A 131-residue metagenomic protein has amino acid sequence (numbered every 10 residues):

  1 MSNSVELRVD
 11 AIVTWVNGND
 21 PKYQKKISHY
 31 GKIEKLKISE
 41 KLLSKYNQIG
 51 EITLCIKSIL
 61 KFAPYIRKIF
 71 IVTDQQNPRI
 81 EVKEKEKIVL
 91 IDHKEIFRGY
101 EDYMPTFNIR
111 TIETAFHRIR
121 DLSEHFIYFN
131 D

Functional and structural regions predicted by a protein language model:
M1-G50: N-proximal low-complexity "stem/linker" segments adjacent to membrane-targeting elements
D10-I12, K68-F70, V89: A structural signal for isolated positions on well-ordered beta-strands in alpha/beta enzyme cores
N19-P21, D74-I80: A conserved acidic beta->alpha catalytic loop
K37-L43, N47, N77-E124: Active-site-proximal specificity loops/subdomain of glycosyltransferases
S58-I66: Short, acidic, metal-binding catalytic loop of nucleotide-sugar glycosyltransferases
I66-Q76: Short beta-strand/loop segment that forms part of the nucleotide-sugar
S123-D131: Short beta-strand-to-loop acidic/aromatic patch adjacent to the donor-nucleotide binding site
